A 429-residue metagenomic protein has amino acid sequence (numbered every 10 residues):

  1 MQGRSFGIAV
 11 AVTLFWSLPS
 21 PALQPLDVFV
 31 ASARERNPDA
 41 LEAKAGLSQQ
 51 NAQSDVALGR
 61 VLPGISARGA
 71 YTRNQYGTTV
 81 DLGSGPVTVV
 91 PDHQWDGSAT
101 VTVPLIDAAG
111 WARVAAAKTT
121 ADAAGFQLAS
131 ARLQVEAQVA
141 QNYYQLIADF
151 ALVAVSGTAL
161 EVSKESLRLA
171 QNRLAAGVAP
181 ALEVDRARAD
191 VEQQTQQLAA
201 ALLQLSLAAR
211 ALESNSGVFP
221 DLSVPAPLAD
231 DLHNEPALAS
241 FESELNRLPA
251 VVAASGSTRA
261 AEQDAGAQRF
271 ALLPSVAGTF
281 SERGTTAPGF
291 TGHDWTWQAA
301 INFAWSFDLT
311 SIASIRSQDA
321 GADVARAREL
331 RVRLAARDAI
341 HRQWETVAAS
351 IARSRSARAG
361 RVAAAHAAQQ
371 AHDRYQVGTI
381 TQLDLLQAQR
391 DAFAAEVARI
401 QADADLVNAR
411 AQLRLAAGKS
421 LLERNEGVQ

Functional and structural regions predicted by a protein language model:
M1-I8: Bacterial N-terminal signal peptides that target proteins for export
S17-S20: N-terminal signal peptide c-region/cleavage motif recognized by signal peptidases
V28-L105, Q127, A137, S214 (+5 more regions): A small-residue-enriched
L41-A45, L58-L62, L105-R132, L182 (+8 more regions): Sec/SRP-type N-terminal targeting helices
Q75, A398-Q429: Acidic, low-complexity, intrinsically disordered peripheral segments
R132-R247, Q343-T346, S350, A392 (+2 more regions): Periplasmic alpha-helical coiled-coil/stalk elements that build and connect Gram-negative outer-membrane
L174-V178, Y375-T379, A416: A short glycine-centered flexible hinge/capping loop motif at secondary-structure junctions
